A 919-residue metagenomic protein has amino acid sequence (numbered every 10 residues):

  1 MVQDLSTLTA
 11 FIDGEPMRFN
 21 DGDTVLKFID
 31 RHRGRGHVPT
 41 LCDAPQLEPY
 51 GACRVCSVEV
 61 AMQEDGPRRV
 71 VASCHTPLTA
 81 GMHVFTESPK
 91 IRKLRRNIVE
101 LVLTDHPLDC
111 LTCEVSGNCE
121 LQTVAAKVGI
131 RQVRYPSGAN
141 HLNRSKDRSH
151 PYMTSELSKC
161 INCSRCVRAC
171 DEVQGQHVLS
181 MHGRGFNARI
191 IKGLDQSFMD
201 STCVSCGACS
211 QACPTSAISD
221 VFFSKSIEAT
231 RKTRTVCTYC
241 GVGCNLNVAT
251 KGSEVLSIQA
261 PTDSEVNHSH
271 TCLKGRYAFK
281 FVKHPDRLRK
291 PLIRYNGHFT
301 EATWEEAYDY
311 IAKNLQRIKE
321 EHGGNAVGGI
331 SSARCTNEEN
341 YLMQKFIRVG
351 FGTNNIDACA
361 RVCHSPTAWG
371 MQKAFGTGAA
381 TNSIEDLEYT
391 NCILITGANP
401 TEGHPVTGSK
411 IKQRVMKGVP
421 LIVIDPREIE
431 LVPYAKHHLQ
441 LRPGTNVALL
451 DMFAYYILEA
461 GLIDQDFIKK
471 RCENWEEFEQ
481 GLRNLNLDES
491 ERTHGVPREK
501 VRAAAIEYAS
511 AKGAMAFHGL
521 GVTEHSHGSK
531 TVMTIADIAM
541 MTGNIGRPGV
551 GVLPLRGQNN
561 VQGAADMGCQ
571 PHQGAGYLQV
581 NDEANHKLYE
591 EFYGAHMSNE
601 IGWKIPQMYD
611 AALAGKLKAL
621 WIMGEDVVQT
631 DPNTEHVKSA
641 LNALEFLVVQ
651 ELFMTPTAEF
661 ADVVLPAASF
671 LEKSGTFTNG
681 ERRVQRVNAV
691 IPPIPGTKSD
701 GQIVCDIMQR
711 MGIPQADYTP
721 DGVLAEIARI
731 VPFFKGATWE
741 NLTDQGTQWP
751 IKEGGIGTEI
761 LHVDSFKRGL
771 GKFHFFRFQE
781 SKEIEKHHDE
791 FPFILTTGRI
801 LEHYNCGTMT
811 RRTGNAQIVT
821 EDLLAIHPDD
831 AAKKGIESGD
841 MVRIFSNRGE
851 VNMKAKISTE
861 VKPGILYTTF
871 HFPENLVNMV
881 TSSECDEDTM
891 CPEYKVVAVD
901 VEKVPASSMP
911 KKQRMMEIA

Functional and structural regions predicted by a protein language model:
F11, A80-T86, D195, P433-L441 (+4 more regions): Short beta-alpha connecting loops at secondary-structure transitions that line or flank enzyme active sites
I12-E15, K251: Short strand-turn-strand beta-turns centered on an Asx-Gly dipeptide
M17-A80: N-terminal cofactor/phosphate-binding cores enriched in small/glycine residues, especially glycine-rich loops such as
R54-C206, S210-V236, K251-E254: Fe-S ferredoxin-like electron-transfer domains and their immediately adjacent linker/connector regions across
P107, C163, R168, S224-K673 (+5 more regions): Catalytic alpha/large subunits of respiratory electron-transfer oxidoreductases, centered on bis-MGD molybdoenzymes
L108-K146, G297-H298, L462-R498, A575 (+7 more regions): N-terminal leader/propeptide and maturation segments of large enzyme subunits in energy/redox metabolism and hydrolases
L555, Q562-Q570, P720-G814: Long, low-complexity segments enriched in small/aliphatic residues
P693-I751, T813-L824, D829-A919: Long, contiguous, secondary-structure-rich segments that constitute the structural scaffold of globular domains
